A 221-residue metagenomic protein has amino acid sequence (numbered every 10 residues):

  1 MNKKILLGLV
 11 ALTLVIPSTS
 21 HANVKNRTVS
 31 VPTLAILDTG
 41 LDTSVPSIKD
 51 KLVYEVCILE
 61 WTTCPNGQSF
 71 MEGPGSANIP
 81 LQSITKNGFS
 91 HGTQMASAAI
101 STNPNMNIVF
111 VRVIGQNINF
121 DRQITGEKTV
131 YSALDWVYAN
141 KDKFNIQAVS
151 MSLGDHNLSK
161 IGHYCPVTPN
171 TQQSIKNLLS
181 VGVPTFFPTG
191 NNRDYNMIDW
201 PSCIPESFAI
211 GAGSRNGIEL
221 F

Functional and structural regions predicted by a protein language model:
M1-K4: Positively charged n-region of N-terminal signal peptides that target proteins for export
G8-V15: Bacterial N-terminal signal peptides
S18-A22: Sec/Tat signal peptide C-region and signal peptidase I cleavage site
N23-N107, G115-N117, S132, W136-N145 (+2 more regions): Active-site core segment of subtilase-fold serine proteases
P32, D38, I58-L59, I198-F221: Extracellular S/T/G-rich loop segment that most often corresponds to the catalytic His/Ser-adjacent loop
T43, S90, I114-E206: Substrate-binding/access-modulating region of protease and related hydrolase catalytic domains
